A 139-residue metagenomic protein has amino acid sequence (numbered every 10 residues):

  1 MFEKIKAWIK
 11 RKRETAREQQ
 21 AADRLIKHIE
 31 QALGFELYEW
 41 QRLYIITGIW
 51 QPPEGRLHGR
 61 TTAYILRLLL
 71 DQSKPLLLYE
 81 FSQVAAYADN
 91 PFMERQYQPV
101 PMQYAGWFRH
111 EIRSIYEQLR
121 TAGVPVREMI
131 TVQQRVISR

Functional and structural regions predicted by a protein language model:
M1, E14-R17, A21, V100 (+2 more regions): Non-membrane alpha-helical secondary structure
F2-W50: Pre-P-loop entry segment of helicase/translocase ATPase cores
L37, P75-L76, G123: Secondary-structure boundary/capping signal
Y44-T47, D71-K74, P125: Flexible, charged surface loops at secondary-structure boundaries
I49-L66: Walker A/P-loop
L68-Q72, L119: Active-site catalytic pocket residues across diverse enzymes, especially alpha/beta-hydrolases
D71-Y104: Conserved SF1/SF2 helicase motif Ia
E94-R139: Inter-Walker segment of RecA-like/P-loop motor cores
